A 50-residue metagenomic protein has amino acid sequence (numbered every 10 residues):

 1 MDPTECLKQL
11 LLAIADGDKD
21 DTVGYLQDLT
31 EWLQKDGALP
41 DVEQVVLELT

Functional and structural regions predicted by a protein language model:
M1-V23, D41: N-terminal acidic leader/helix
D36-T50: Short, charged early-sequence alpha-helical segments and their helix-coil boundaries
